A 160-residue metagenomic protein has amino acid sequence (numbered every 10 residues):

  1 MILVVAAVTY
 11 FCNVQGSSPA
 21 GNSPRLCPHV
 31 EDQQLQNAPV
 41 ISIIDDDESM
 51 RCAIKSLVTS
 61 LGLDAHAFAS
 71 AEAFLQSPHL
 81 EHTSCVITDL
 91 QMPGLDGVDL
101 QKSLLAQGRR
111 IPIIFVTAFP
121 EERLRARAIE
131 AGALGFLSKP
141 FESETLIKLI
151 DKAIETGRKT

Functional and structural regions predicted by a protein language model:
G16, K139: A Lys-centered signature of the CheY-like receiver
N22, R123, F141-D151: C-terminal output helix
N37-E48, I54-V58, V86: Conserved acidic segment of CheY-like receiver
A69-S70, D96-D99: Acidic catalytic/metal-coordinating carboxylates
E81-I87: Active-site beta3 strand of CheY-like receiver
D89, T117: Active-site residues of response regulator receiver
M92: Receiver (REC) domain active-site loop signature in two-component systems and cognate sites in sensor histidine kinases
D99, P120-G135, K148: Alpha4 helix (beta4-alpha4-beta5 surface) of REC/receiver domains from two-component response regulators
